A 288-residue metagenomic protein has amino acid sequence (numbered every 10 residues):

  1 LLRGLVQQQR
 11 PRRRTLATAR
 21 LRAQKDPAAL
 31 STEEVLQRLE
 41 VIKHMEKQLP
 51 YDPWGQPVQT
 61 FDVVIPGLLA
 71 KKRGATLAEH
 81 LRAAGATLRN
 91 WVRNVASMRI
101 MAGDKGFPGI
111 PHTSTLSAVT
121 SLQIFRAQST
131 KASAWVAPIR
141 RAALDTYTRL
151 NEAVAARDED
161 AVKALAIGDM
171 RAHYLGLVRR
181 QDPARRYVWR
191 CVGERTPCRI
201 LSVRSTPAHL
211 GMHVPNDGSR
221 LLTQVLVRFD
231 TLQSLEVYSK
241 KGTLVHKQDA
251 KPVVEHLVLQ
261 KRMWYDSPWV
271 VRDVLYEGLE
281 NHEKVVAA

Functional and structural regions predicted by a protein language model:
L2-A153, L177: Juxtamembrane and targeting peptides
T148, E152, D160-A288: Structured, amphipathic secondary-structure segments that form assembly/contact surfaces in multi-subunit
